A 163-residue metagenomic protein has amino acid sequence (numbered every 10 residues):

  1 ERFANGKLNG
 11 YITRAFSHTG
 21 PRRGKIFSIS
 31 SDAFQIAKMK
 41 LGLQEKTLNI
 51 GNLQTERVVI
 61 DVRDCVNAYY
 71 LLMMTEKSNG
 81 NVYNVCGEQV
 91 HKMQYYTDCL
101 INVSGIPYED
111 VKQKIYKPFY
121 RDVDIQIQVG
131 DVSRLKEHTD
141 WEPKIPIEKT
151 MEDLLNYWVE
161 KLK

Functional and structural regions predicted by a protein language model:
E1-R57, V62-L71, V90-M93, T97-S104: NAD(P)-dependent short-chain dehydrogenase/reductase
D32, K38, T75-Y120, V132: Mid/C-terminal beta-alpha module of Rossmann-like enzyme folds, strongest in SDR-family dehydrogenases/epimerases
Q35-G42, L72-E76, H138, Y157-K161: Generic structural signal for alpha-helix termini and adjacent loop/cap motifs
L43-L48, L72-V85, I145, L162-K163: Core catalytic loop region at the nicotinamide-binding pocket of NAD(P)H-dependent oxidoreductases
V62, V82, Q94, Y116-E142 (+1 more regions): Conserved C-terminal active-site "lid" loop/helix of NAD(P)H-dependent oxidoreductases that clamps the redox cofactor
R63-V66, Y70-M74, M151-L155, V159: Two-component system phosphotransfer/interaction surface
C65, Y69, V85, Y96 (+2 more regions): Non-catalytic, hydrophobic alpha-helical segments
S133, P146-K163: Amphipathic terminal alpha-helices
